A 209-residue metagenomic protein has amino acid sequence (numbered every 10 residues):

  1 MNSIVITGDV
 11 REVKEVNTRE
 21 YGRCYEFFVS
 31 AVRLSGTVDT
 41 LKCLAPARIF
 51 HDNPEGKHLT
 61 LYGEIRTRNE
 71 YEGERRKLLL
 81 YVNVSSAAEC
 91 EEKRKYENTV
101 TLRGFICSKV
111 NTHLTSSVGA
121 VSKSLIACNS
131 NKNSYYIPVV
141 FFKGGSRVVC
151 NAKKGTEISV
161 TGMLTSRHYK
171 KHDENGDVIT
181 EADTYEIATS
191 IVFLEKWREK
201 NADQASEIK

Functional and structural regions predicted by a protein language model:
M1-K209: Single-stranded nucleic acid-binding surfaces, predominantly the OB-fold ssDNA-binding core
